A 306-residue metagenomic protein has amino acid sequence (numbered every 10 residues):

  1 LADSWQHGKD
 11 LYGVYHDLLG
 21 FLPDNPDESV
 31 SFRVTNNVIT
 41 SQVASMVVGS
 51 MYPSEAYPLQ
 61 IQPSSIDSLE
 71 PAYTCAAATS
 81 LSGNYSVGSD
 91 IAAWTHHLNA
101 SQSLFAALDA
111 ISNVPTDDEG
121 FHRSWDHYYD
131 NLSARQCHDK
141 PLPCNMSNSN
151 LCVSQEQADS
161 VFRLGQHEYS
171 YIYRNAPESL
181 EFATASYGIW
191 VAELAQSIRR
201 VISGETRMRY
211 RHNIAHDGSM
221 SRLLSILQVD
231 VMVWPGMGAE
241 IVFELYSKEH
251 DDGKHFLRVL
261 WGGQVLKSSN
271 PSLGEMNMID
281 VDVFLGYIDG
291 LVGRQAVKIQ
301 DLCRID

Functional and structural regions predicted by a protein language model:
L1-S31, T35-R211, A215-D306: Signature for phosphate-centric chemistry
